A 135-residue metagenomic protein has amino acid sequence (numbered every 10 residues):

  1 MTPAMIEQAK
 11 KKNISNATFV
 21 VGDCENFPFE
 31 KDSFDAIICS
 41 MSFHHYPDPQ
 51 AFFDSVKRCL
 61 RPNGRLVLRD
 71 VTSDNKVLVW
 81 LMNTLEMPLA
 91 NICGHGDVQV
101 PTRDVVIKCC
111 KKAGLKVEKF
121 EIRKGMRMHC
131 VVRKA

Functional and structural regions predicted by a protein language model:
M1-N26: Class I SAM-dependent methyltransferase SAM/SAH-binding core
I14, P47, R61: Short conserved AdoMet
V20, I38, V67: Conserved Rossmann-like nucleotide-binding pocket used by diverse enzymes that bind dinucleotide cofactors
E25-A36: A short acidic, Gly/Pro-enriched loop at the edge of an enzyme's catalytic core that lines a small-molecule cofactor
A36-P49: A short SAM/SAH-binding and catalytic strip from SAM-dependent methyltransferases
Q50-P62: A short glycine-rich, Lys/Arg-flanked "PGG" loop and its adjoining helix->strand segment in the class I
V67-A113, E118-C130: C-terminal alpha-helical "lid/dimerization" subdomain adjacent to the S-adenosyl-L-methionine
